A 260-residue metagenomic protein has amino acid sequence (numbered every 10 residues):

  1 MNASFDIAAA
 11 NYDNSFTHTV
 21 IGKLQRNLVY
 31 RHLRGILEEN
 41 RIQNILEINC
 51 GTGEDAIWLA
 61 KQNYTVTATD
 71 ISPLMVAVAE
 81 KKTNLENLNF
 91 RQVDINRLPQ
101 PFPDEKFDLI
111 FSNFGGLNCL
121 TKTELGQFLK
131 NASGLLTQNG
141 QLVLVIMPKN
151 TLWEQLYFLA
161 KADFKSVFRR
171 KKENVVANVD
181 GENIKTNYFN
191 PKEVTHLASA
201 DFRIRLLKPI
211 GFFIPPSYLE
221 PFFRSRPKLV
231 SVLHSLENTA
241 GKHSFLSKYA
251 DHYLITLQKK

Functional and structural regions predicted by a protein language model:
M1-N40, W58: Conserved class I S-adenosyl-L-methionine
I42-G51: Conserved class I S-adenosyl-L-methionine
T52-L98: Class I SAM-dependent methyltransferase SAM/SAH-binding core
Q100-L109: A short acidic, Gly/Pro-enriched loop at the edge of an enzyme's catalytic core that lines a small-molecule cofactor
G126-Q138: A short glycine-rich, Lys/Arg-flanked "PGG" loop and its adjoining helix->strand segment in the class I
V143-R170: Conserved class I S-adenosyl-L-methionine
N183-D201, L207: Short alpha-helix
L206-K260: A C-terminal cap/extension of S-adenosyl-L-methionine-dependent methyltransferases that defines the acceptor-substrate
